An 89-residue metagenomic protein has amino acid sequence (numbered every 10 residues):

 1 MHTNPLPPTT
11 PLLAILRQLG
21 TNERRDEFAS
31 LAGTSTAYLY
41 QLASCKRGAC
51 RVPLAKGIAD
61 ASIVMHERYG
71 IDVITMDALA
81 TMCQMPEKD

Functional and structural regions predicted by a protein language model:
M1-E27, L31, E67-T81: A short, Lys/Arg-rich alpha-helix, primarily the initiator
L31-A32, A61: Generic non-transmembrane alpha-helical segments
G33-A49: Recognition helix of helix-turn-helix/homeodomain-like DNA-binding domains that insert into the DNA major groove
K46, M65, P86: The DNA-recognition helices of helix-turn-helix-type DNA-binding domains
V52-V73: DNA major-groove recognition helix of helix-turn-helix/homeodomain DNA-binding modules
A80-D89: Helix-turn-helix/homeodomain-like alpha-helical modules used for DNA recognition and transcription-factor dimerization
